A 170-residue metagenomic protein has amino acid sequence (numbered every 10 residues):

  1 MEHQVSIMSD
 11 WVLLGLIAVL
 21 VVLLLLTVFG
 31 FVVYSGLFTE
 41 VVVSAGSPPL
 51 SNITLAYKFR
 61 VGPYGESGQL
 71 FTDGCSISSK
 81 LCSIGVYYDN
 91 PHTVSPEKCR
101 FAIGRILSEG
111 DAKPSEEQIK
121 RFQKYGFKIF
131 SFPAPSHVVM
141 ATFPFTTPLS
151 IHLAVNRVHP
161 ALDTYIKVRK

Functional and structural regions predicted by a protein language model:
E2-K170: A solvent-exposed interaction/effector surface
